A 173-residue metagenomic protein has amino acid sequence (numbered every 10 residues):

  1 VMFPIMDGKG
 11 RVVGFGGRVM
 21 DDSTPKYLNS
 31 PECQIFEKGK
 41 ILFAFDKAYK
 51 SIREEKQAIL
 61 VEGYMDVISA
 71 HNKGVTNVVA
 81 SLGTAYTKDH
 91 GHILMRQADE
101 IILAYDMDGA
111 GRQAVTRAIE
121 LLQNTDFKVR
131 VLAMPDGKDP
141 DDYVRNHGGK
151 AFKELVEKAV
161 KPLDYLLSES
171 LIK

Functional and structural regions predicted by a protein language model:
V1-Q97, I101, A114-V115: Phosphate-handling DNA/RNA-contact segment within nucleic-acid enzymes
P4, Y105-G109, E154, K173: Generic amphipathic alpha-helical segments used as scaffolds and interaction surfaces in large, multi-domain proteins
M65, Y86, Y105-V115, A133 (+1 more regions): Acidic, metal-coordinating catalytic cores used for nucleic-acid/nucleotide bond scission and strand-transfer chemistry
V75-V78, A118-L121, N146-G149: Short secondary-structure boundary/capping segments
I93, E120-F127: Arginine/glycine-rich "motif VI" loop of SF2 helicases in the C-terminal RecA-like domain
E100, D106-M107, K150: Histidine- and aromatic-rich ligand-binding microenvironments
Q113, R117-A118, Q123, E169-K173: Electropositive, surface-exposed helix/loop patches at the edges of structured domains that serve as adaptable
K128-K173: C-terminal or mid-to-C-terminal helical accessory/interaction module adjacent to the motor/catalytic core
